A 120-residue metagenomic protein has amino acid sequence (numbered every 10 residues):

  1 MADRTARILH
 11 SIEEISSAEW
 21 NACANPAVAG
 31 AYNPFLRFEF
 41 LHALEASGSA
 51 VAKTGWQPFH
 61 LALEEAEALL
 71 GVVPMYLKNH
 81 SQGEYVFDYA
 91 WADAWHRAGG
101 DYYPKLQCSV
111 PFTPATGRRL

Functional and structural regions predicted by a protein language model:
M1-L120: N-acyltransferase acceptor-side catalytic subdomain
